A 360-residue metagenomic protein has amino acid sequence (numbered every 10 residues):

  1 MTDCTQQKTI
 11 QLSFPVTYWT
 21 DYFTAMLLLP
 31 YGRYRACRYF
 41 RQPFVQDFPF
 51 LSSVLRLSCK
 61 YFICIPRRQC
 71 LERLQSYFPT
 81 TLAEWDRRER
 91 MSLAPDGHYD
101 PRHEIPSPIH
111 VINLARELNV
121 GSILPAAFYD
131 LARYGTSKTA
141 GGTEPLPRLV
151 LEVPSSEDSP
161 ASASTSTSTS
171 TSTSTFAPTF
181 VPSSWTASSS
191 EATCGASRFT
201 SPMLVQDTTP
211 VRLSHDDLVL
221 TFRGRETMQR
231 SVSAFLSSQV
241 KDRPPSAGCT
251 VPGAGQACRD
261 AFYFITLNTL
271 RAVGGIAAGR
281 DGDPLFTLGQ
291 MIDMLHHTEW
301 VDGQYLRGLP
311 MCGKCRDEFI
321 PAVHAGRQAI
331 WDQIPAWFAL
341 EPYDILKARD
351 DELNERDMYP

Functional and structural regions predicted by a protein language model:
M1, L12, T17, D21-L51 (+2 more regions): N-terminal BTB/POZ boundary and linker segment
M1, Y77, Y134-T136: Short amphipathic alpha-helical linker/capping segments at the junctions of internal repeats and modular domains
M1-D3, F62: Alpha-helical oligomerization interface recognition
C4, R33-A36, S92-H98: Short, flexible domain-boundary/linker segments around small modular repeats
Q7-Q11, R38-F44, S52-L55, C59 (+2 more regions): Short, recurring structural edge motifs at helix starts
W19-L27, F48-L55, I63-Q69, L74 (+3 more regions): Short, structured motif recognition centered on aromatic/hydrophobic residues
R73-L82: Structural preference for solvent-exposed beta-strand-turn elements and adjacent flexible terminal/loop segments within
A83-S166, T175-P360: Acidic, serine/threonine- and proline-rich low-complexity regulatory tracts
